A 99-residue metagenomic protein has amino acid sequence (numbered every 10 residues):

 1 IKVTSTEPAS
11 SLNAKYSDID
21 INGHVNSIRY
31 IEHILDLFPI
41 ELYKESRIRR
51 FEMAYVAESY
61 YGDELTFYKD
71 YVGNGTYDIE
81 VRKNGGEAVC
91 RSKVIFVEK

Functional and structural regions predicted by a protein language model:
I1-K2, S59-Y61, D70-K99: HotDog/MaoC-like acyl-thioester-processing domains
I1-R47: Hot-dog-fold acyl-thioester-processing enzymes
A9-S11, R50, R91-K93: Well-ordered beta-strand positions in beta-sheet-rich domains
I28, L37, F67-K69, S92-V94: Generic hydrophobic/packing signal
E41-D78: A conserved acidic, glycine/proline-rich C-terminal tail/linker
